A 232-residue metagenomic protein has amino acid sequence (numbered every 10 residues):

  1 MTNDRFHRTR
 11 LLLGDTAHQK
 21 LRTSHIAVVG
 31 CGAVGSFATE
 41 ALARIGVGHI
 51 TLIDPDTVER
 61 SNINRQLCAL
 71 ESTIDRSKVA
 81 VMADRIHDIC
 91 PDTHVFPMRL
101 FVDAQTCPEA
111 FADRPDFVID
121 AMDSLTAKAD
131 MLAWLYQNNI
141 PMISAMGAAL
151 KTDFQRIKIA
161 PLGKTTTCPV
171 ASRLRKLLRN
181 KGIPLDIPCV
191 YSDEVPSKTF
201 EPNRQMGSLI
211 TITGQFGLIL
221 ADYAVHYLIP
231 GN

Functional and structural regions predicted by a protein language model:
M1-I26: N-terminal charged helix/coil linker that caps or initiates catalytic domains
T2, R22, D113-F117, M122-D130 (+4 more regions): Glycine-rich phosphate/adenylate-binding loop
V28-G30, I53: Conserved N-terminal Rossmann-fold NAD(P)-binding element of oxidoreductases
V34: Hydrophobic/small residue at the entry helix of a nucleotide-binding pocket
V47-I89: Glycine-rich phosphate-binding loop and adjoining beta1-alpha1-beta2 segment of Rossmann-like nucleotide-binding folds
R99-C107: Conserved SAM/SAH-binding loop
